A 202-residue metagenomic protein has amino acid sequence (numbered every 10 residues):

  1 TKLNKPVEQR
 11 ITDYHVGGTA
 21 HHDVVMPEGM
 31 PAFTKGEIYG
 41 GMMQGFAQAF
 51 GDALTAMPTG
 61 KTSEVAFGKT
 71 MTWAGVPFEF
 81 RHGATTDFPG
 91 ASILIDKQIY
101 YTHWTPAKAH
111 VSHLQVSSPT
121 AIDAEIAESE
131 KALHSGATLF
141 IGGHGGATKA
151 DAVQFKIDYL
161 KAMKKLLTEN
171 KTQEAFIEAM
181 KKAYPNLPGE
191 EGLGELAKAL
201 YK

Functional and structural regions predicted by a protein language model:
T1-G68, L167-T168: Active-site HxH/HxHxD metal-binding segment of metal-dependent hydrolases
L3-E8, V76-P77, K97-Q98, S135-T138: Loop/turn elements at helix/coil->beta-strand transitions in domains of secreted/extracellular proteins
F33-Q48, T70, H134-L139, G146-K202: Accessory terminal helices/loops
A66-W73, I93, G142: Short acidic-hydrophobic surface loop/beta-edge motif
K69-T86: An acidic, phosphate/nucleotide-engaging active-site surface
G83-I157, A162: Metallo-beta-lactamase
